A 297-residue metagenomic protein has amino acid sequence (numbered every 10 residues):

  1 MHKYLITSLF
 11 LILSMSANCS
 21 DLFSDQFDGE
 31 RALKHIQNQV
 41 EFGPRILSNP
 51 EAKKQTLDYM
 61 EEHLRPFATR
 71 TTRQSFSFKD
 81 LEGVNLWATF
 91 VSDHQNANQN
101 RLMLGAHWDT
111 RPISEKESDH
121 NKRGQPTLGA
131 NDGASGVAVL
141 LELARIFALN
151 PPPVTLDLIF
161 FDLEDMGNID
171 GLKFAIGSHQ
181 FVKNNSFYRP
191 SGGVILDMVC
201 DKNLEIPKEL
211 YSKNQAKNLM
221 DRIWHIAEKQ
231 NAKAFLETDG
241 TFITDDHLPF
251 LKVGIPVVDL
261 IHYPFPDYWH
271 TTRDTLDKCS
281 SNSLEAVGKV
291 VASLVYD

Functional and structural regions predicted by a protein language model:
M1-Y4: Positively charged n-region of N-terminal signal peptides that target proteins for export
F10-N18: Hydrophobic h-region of N-terminal signal peptides that target proteins for export in Gram-negative bacteria
L22-Q26, E41-A52, R73-S77, R123-A134 (+5 more regions): Second-shell loop/turn segments in exported
F23, K34-N96: A non-catalytic alpha/beta surface segment that caps or lines the substrate-entry region of metallo-dependent hydrolase
R31-N38, Q55-P66, S135-E142, I176-Q180 (+5 more regions): Extracytoplasmic/secreted proteins, especially bacterial periplasmic and envelope-associated proteins
R45-L47, S77-K79, H94, W108-P112 (+4 more regions): Solvent-exposed loop/turn segments at secondary-structure junctions within structured extracellular/periplasmic domains
R73, G192, D201-D297: Active-site-adjacent substrate-binding region of metalloamidase/peptidase-like peptide-processing proteins
G124-N218, R222, A234, F242 (+1 more regions): Acidic/histidine-rich catalytic neighborhood of metal-dependent amide-processing enzymes
